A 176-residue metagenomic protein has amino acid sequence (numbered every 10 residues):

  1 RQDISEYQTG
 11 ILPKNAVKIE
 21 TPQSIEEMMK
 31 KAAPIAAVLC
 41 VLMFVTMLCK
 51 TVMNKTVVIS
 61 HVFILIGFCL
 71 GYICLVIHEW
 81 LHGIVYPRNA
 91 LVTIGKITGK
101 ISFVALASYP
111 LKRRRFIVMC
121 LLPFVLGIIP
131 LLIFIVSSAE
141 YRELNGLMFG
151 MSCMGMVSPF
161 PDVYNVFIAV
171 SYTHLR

Functional and structural regions predicted by a protein language model:
R1-N15, N89-I101: Short, charged cytosolic
V17-A33, A105-C120: Membrane interfacial helix-start motif at the N-side
M28-G67, F124-I135: Long, highly hydrophobic alpha-helical transmembrane signal-anchor segments
G71-L75, M154-S158: Alpha-helical transmembrane segments of multi-pass membrane proteins
L75-P87: Active-site recognition of the HExxH zinc-binding catalytic motif
I84-I128, I135: Membrane-embedded catalytic scaffold of the fatty acid hydroxylase/desaturase
L131-M156: Hydrophobic alpha-helical transmembrane segments and immediately flanking/interface helices in integral membrane
T173-H174: Conserved small/polar residues in nucleotide/adenosyl-binding loops
